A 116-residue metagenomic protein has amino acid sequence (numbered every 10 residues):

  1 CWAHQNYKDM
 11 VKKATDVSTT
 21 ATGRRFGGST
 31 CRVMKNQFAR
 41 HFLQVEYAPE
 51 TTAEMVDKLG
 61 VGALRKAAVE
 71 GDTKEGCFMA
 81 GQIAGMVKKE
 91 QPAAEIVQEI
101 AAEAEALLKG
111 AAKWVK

Functional and structural regions predicted by a protein language model:
C1-K116: Conserved active-site-proximal phosphate/metal-binding subdomains
